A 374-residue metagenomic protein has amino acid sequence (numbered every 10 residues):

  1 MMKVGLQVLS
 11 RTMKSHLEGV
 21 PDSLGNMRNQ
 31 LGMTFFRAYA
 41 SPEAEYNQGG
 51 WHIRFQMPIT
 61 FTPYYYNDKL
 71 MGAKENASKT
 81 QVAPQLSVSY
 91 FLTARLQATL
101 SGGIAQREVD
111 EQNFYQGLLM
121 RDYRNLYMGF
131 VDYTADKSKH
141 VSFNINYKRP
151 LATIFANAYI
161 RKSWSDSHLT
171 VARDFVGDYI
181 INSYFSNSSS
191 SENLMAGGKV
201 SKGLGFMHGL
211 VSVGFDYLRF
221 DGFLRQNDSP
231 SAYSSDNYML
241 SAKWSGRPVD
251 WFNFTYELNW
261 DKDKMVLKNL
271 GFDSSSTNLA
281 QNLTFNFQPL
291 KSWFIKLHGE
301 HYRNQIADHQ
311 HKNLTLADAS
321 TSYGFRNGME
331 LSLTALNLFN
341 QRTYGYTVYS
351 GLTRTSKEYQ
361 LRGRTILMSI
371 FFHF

Functional and structural regions predicted by a protein language model:
M1-F374: Exposed, low-structure sequence patches enriched in small/polar residues
